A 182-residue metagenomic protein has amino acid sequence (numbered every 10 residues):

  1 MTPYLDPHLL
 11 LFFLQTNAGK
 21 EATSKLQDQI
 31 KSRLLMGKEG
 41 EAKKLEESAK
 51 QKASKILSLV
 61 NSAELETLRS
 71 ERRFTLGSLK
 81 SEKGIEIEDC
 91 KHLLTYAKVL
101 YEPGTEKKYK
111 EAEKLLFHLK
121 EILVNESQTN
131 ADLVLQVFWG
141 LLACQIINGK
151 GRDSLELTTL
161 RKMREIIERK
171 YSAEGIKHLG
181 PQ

Functional and structural regions predicted by a protein language model:
M1-Q182: Extended alpha-helical scaffold regions
